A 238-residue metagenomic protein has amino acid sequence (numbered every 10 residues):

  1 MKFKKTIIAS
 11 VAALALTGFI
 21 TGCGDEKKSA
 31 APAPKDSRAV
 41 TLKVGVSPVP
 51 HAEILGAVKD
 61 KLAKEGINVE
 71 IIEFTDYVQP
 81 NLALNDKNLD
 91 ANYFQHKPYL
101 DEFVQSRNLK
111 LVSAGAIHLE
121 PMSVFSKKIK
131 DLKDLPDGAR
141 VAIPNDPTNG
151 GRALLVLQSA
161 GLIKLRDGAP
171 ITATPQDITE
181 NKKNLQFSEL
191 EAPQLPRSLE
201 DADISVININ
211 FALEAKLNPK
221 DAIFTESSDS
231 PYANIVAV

Functional and structural regions predicted by a protein language model:
M1-T41: Short, low-complexity disordered leader/linker segments with a strong preference for bacterial N-terminal type II
D36-V49, I67-E73, R140-V141: Short, well-ordered beta-strand elements
I71-L82, A169-R197: Short helix-initiation/N-cap motifs at beta->coil->alpha
Y77-N108, K130, A153, A212-K216: Pocket-flanking alpha-helical
N85-Q95, A139, L162, K183-Q186 (+1 more regions): Alpha-to-beta junction loops
E102-A114, I129, D201, V206 (+1 more regions): Ligand-binding "clamshell"
A114-I163: A conserved helix-loop-strand patch within extracytoplasmic ligand-binding domains of the periplasmic binding
A116-S126, L213-V238: Periplasmic-binding protein-like
